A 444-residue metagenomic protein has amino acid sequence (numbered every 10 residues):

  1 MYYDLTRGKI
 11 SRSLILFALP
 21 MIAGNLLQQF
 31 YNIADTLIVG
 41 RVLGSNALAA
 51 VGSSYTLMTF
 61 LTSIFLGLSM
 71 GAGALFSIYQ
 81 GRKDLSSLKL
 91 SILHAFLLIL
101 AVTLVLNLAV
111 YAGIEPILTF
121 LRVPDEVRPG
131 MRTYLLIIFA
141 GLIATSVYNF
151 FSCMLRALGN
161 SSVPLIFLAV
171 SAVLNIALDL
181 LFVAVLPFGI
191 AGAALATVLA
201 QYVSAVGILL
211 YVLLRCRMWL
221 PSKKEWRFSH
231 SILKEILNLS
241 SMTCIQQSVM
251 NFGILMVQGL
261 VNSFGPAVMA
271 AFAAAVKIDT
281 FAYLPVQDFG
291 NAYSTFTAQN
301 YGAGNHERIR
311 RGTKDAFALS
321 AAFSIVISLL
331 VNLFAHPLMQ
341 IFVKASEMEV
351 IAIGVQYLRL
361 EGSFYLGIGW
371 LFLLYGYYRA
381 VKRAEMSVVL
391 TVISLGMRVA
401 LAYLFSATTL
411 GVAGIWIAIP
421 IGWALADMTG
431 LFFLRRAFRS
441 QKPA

Functional and structural regions predicted by a protein language model:
M1-A18, F76-G141, V185-S241, T297-F364 (+1 more regions): Short alpha-helical transmembrane segments in multi-pass integral membrane proteins
M21, N25, L37, A74 (+17 more regions): Transmembrane alpha-helix boundary and packing residues in multipass membrane permease domains and related
M21-A74, I138-T145, K234-N300, S320-S328 (+3 more regions): Transmembrane helix-bundle signature of multi-pass secondary active exporters and lipid flippases
I33, V42-S45, Y79-R82, A157-L158 (+5 more regions): Helix-loop interface residues and adjacent transmembrane-helix termini in multi-pass membrane transporters, primarily
L48-L108, T145-P164, A271-A335, I368-K382 (+1 more regions): Small-residue-rich hydrophobic transmembrane alpha-helices
F60-S63, N175-D179, A205-L209, F281-L284 (+3 more regions): Hydrophobic transmembrane alpha-helices of multi-pass small-molecule transporters
S69, I137-R156, P164-A172, A193-V206 (+4 more regions): Short runs within selected transmembrane alpha-helices of multi-pass transporters and secretion channels
